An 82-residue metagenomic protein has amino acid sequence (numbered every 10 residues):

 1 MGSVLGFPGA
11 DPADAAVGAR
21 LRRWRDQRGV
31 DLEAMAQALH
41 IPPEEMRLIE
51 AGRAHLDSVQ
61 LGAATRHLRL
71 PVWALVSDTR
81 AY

Functional and structural regions predicted by a protein language model:
G2-Q27: A short, Lys/Arg-rich alpha-helix, primarily the initiator
G2-V4, V76-Y82: Short, charged recognition helix plus adjacent turn of helix-turn-helix-like nucleic-acid-binding domains
A19-A38, A63: Short basic helix-loop element that most often maps to the first helix and adjoining turn of HTH DNA-binding modules
L21, M35-A36, M46-I49, L75: Conserved hydrophobic/aromatic packing and binding residues within compact polymer-binding modules
H40-L56: Recognition helix of helix-turn-helix/homeodomain-like DNA-binding domains that insert into the DNA major groove
V59-L75: DNA major-groove recognition helix of helix-turn-helix/homeodomain DNA-binding modules
